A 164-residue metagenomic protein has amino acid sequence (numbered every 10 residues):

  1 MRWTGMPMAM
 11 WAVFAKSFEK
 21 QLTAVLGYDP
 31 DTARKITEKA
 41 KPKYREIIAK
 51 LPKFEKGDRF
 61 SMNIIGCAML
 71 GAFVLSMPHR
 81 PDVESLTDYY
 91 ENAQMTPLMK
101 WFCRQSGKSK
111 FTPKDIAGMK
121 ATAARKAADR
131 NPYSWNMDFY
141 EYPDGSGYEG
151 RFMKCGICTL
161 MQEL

Functional and structural regions predicted by a protein language model:
M1-G147, G156-L164: N-terminal accessory segment detector
